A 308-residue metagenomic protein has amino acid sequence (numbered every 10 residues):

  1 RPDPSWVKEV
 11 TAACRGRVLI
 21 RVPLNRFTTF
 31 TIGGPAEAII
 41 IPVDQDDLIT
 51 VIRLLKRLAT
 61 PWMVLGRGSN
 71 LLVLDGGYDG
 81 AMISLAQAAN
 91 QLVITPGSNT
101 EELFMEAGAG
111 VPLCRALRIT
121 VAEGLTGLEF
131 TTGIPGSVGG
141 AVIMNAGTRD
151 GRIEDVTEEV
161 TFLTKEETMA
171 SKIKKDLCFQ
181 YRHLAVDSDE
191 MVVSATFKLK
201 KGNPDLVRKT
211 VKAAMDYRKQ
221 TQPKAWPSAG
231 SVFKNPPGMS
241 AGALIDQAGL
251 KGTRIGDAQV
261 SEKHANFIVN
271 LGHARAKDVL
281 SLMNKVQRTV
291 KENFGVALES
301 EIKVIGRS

Functional and structural regions predicted by a protein language model:
D3-V138: Anion-binding (especially nucleotide phosphate/pyrophosphate-binding) glycine-rich loop and adjoining beta-alpha core
S5, N25, V43-D46, V111 (+10 more regions): Conserved active-site and cofactor/substrate-binding residues in soluble primary-metabolism enzymes
L19-F27, G34, G66-R67, Q87 (+11 more regions): Residue-level signal for pocket-adjacent positions within structured domains
L19-I20, L71, L163-S281, K285-S308: Phosphate/pyrophosphate- and phosphate-bearing ligand-binding catalytic cores of soluble enzymes
G33-G34, A38-Q45, L72-Q91, V142-K174 (+1 more regions): Structural signature of FAD isoalloxazine-binding scaffolds in flavoprotein oxidoreductases
P35, G68-L72, P112, P135-V142 (+6 more regions): Gly/Ser/Thr-rich beta-alpha loop segments that engage phosphate groups in nucleotides
N70-L71, L117-T120, L128-T132, N145-R152 (+3 more regions): A generic local secondary-structure boundary/capping motif
